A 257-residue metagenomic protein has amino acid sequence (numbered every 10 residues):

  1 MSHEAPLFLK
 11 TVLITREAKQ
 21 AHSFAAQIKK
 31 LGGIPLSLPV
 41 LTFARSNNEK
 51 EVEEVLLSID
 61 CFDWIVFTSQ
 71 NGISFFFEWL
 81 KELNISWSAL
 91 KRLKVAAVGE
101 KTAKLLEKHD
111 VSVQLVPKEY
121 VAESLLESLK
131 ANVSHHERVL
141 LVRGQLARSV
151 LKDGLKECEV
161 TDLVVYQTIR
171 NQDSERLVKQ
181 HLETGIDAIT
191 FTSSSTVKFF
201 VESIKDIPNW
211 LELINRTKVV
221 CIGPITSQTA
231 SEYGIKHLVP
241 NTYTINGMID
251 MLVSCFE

Functional and structural regions predicted by a protein language model:
M1-E257: Conserved beta-alpha
